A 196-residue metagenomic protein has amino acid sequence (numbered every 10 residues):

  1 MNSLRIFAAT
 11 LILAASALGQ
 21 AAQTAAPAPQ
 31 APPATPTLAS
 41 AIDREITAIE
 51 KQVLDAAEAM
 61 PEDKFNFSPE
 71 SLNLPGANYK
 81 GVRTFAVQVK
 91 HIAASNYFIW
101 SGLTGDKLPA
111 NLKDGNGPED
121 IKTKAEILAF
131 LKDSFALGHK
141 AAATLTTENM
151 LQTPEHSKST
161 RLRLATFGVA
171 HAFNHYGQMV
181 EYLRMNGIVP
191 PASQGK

Functional and structural regions predicted by a protein language model:
M1-L11: Bacterial N-terminal signal peptides that target proteins for export
N2, P32-T35, K51, E58 (+4 more regions): Low-complexity, Gly/Pro
A14-A17: N-terminal signal peptide c-region/cleavage motif recognized by signal peptidases
G19-T24: Boundary at the C-terminal end of the N-terminal hydrophobic targeting segment
A25-S40: N-terminal low-complexity, Pro/Thr/Ser-rich intrinsically disordered segments that act as propeptides or flexible
D43, T47-L54, N66-G115, T153-K196: Short, contiguous alpha-helical
E45, P118-Q152, T160-H175: Acidic/histidine-rich alpha-helical segments that form the ligand environment of transition-metal centers
